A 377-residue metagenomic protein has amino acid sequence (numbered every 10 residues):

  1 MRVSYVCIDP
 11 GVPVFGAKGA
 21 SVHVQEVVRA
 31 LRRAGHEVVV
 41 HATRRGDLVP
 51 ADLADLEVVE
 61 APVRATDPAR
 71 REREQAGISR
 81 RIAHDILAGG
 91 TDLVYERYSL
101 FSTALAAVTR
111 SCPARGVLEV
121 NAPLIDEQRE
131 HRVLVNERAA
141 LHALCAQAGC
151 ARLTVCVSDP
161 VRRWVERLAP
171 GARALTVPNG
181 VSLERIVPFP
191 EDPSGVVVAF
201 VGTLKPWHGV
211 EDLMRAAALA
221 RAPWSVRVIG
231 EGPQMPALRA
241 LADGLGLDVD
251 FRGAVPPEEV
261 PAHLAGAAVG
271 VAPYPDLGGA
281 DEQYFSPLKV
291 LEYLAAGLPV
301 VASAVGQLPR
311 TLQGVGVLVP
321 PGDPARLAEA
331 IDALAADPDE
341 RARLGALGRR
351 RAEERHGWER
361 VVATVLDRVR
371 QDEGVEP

Functional and structural regions predicted by a protein language model:
M1-L48, D52-A54, L153, R215-A218: N-terminal subdomain of nucleotide-sugar transferases
S4-V6, V155, P190-R221, R227: Conserved donor-binding/catalytic core segment of Leloir-type glycosyltransferases
H84, A107, L124, V135-T154: Membrane-proximal helix-turn-helix segments that form the acceptor-binding/catalytic region of lipid-linked
R152, L264-Q283, L298: Acidic donor-binding loop of glycosyltransferase active sites
P160, G180: Carbohydrate-associated surface elements
V201, G314-A325, A333-D339: Conserved acidic donor-binding segment of nucleotide-sugar-dependent glycosyltransferases
P236-L264, V269: Nucleotide-activated donor-binding/catalytic signature segment of Leloir-type glycosyltransferases, i.e., the conserved
A333, E340-E354: A short, well-ordered alpha-helix in the C-terminal region of glycosyltransferases
